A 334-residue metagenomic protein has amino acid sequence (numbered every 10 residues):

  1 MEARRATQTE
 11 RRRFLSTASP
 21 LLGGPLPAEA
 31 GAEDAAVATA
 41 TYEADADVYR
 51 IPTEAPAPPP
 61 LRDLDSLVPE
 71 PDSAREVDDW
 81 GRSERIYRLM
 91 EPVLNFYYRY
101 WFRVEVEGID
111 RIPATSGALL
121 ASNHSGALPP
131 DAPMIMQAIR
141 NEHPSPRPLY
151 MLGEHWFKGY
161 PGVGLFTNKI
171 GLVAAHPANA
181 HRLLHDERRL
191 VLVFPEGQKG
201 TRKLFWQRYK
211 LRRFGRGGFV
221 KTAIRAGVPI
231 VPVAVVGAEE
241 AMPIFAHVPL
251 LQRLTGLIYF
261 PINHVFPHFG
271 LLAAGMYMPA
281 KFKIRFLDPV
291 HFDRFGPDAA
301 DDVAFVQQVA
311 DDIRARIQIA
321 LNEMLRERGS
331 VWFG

Functional and structural regions predicted by a protein language model:
R13, T17-A178, V248, N322-G334: Membrane-anchoring hydrophobic helices of lipid-metabolizing enzymes
Y100-R285, P289-H291, G296-A300: Soluble catalytic domains of membrane acyltransferases
H185, Y277-G334: C-terminal terminal-subdomain/extension
